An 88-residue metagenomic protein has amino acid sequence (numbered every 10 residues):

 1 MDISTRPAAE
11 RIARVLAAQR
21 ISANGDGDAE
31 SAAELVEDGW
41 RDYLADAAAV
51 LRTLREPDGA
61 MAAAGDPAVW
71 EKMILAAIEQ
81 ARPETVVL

Functional and structural regions predicted by a protein language model:
S4-D28, A32-L35, A49-E71, E84-L88: Amphipathic alpha-helical oligomerization segments
I78, R82-E84: Short, intrinsically disordered low-complexity peptide tracts
